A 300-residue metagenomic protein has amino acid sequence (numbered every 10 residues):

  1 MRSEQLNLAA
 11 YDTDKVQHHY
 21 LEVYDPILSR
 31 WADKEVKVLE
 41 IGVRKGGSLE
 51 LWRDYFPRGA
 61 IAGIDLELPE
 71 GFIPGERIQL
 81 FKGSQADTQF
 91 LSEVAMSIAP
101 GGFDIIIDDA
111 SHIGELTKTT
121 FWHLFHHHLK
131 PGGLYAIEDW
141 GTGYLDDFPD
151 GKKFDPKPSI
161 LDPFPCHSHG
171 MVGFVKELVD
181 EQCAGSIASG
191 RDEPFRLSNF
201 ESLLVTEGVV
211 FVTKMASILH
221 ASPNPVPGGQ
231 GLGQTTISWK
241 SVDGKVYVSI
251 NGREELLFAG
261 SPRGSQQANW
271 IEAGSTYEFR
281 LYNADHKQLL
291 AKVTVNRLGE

Functional and structural regions predicted by a protein language model:
M1-I107, S111-I137, G141-I218, L290: A short alpha-helical cap/connector motif
S217-E300: Extended, solvent-exposed regions of the mature portions of secreted/cell-surface glycoproteins
